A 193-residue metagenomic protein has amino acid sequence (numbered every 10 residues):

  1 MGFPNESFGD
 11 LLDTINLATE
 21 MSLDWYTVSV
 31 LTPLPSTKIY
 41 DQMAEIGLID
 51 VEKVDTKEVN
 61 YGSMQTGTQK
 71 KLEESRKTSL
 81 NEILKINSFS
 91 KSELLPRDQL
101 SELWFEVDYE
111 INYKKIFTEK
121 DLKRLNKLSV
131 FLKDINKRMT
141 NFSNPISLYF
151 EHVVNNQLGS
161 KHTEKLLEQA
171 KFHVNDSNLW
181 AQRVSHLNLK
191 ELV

Functional and structural regions predicted by a protein language model:
M1-K133, K137-M139, K161-E168, F172 (+1 more regions): A structural motif corresponding to the C-terminal lobe/cap of the Radical SAM core domain
V28-L31, A181-S185: A generic structural motif
K137-I146, D176, W180: Residues that mark the junctions of alpha-helical repeat units in TPR/alpha-solenoid scaffolds
I146-F150, Q182-H186: "A position-specific structural signal for the A-helix of alpha-solenoid helical repeats
K171, N175, R183-V193: C-terminal non-catalytic interaction modules
